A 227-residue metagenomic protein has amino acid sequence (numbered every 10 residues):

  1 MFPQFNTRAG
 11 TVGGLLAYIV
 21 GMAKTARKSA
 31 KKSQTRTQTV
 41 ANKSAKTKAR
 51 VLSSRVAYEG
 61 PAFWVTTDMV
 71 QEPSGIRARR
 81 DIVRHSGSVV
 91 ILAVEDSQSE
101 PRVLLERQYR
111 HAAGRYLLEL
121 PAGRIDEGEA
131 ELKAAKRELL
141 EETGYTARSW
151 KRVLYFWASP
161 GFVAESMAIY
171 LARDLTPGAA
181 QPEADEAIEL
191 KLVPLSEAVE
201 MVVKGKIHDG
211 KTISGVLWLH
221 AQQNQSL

Functional and structural regions predicted by a protein language model:
F2-R8: Extreme N-terminal basic, low-complexity initiation segments that serve as generic localization/processing leaders
A23-K32, R36-T37, K43-A49, I76 (+5 more regions): Nudix hydrolase/Nudix homology domain
K46-K48, R80, L92, S99-R137 (+2 more regions): Conserved Nudix-box catalytic region and its N-terminal flanking loop in Nudix hydrolases and closely related
S53-L92: Acidic, metal-coordinating catalytic segment for phosphate/diphosphate chemistry, firing primarily on the Nudix
W64-D68, R102, Y116, S166-A168: Short beta-strand micro-motifs in enzyme catalytic cores
A78, V89-V90, G123-G210: Unchanged
P101, T176-G178, S226: Short helix-loop capping/hinge motifs at secondary-structure junctions, enriched in acidic/polar residues
